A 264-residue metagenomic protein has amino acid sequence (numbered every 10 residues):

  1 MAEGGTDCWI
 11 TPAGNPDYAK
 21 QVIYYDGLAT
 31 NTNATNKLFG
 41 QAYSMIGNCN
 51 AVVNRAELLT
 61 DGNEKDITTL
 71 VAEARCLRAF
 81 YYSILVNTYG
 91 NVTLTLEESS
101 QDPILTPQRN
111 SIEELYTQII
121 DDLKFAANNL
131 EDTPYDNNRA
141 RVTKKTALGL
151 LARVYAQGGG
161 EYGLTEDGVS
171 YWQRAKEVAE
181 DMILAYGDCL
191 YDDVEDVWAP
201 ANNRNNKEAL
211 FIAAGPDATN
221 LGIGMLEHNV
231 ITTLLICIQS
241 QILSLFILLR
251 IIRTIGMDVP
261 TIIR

Functional and structural regions predicted by a protein language model:
M1-Y18, Y116, K124-F125, R141-R264: An aromatic- and glycine-enriched ligand-binding surface/loop that stacks and positions planar moieties
A2, A72, S99, I104-P107 (+2 more regions): Short, functionally important structural connectors and interaction interfaces within domains
T11-Y89, I104-T117, L123-N137: Conserved, well-structured interaction surfaces
V53, T93-T95, A209-I212: Structural recognition of the beta-strand scaffold that forms the well-ordered cores of secreted hydrolase catalytic
I84, T88-N91, E97, N129 (+3 more regions): Alpha-solenoid helical repeat scaffolds
N91-E113, E161-Q173: Short coil/linker segments at helix-helix boundaries
N91-E98, N129-N137, C189-D196: Glycine- and aromatic-rich loop/turn segments at beta-sheet edges
